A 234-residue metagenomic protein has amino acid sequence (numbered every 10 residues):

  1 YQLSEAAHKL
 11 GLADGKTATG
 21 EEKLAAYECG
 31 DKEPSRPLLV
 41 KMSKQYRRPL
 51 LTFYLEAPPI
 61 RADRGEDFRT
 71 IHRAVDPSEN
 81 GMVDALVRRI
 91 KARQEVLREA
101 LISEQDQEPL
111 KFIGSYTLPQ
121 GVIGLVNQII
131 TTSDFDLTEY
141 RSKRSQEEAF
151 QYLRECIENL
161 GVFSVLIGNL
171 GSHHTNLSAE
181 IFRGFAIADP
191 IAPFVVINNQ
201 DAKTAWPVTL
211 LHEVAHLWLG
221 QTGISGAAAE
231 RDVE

Functional and structural regions predicted by a protein language model:
Y1-E234: Short juxta-domain linker segments that transition from a proline/glycine-rich, charged coil into a short amphipathic
